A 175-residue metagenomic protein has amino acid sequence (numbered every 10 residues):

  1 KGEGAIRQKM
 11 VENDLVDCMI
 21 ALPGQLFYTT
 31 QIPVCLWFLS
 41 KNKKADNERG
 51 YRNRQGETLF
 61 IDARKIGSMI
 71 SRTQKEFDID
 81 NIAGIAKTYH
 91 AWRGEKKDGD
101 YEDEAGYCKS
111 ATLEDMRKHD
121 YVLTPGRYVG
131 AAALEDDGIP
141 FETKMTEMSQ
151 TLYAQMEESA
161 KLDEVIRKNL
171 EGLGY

Functional and structural regions predicted by a protein language model:
K1-L173: A conserved structural/catalytic subdomain of Rossmann-like adenosyl-cofactor enzymes
